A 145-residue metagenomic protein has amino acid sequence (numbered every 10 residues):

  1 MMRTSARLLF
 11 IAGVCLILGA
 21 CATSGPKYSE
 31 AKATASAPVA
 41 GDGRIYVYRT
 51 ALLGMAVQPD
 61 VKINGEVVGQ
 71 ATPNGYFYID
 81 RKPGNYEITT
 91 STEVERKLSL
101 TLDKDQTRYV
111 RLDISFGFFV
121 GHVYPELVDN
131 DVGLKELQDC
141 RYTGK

Functional and structural regions predicted by a protein language model:
M1-C21: Sec-dependent bacterial lipoprotein signal peptides
C21-K145: Short loop/turn and low-complexity linker motifs enriched in small/turn-promoting residues
